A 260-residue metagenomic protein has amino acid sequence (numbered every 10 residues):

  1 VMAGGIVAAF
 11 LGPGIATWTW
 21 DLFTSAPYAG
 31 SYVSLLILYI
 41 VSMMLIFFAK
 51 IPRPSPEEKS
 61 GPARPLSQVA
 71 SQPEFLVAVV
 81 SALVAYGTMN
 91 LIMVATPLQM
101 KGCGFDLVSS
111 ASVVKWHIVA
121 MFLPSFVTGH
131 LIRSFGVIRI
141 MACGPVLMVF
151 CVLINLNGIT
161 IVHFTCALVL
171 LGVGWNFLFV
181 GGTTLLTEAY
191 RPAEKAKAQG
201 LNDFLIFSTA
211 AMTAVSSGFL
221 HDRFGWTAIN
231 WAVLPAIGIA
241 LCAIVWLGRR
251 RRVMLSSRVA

Functional and structural regions predicted by a protein language model:
V1-G14, L205-T213: Glycine-rich segments within core transmembrane alpha-helices of 12-TM secondary carriers
T17, L36-P56, A243-G248: C-terminal membrane-cytosol helix-exit motif in multi-pass small-molecule transporters
T17-I37, F219-I237: A membrane-interface helix-boundary motif in multi-pass transporters
W20, P124-V137, H221: Helix-to-loop junctions at the C-terminal end of transmembrane segments in multipass secondary transporters
I51-V79: Juxtamembrane intracellular "pre-TM" segments in multi-pass secondary transporters
R139-I154, L234: Structural signature of the two symmetry-related core transmembrane helices
F177-Y190: Intracellular juxtamembrane helix-capping segments at the cytosolic ends of symmetry-related transmembrane helices
A189, A193-F224: A late C-terminal transmembrane helix in Major Facilitator Superfamily
